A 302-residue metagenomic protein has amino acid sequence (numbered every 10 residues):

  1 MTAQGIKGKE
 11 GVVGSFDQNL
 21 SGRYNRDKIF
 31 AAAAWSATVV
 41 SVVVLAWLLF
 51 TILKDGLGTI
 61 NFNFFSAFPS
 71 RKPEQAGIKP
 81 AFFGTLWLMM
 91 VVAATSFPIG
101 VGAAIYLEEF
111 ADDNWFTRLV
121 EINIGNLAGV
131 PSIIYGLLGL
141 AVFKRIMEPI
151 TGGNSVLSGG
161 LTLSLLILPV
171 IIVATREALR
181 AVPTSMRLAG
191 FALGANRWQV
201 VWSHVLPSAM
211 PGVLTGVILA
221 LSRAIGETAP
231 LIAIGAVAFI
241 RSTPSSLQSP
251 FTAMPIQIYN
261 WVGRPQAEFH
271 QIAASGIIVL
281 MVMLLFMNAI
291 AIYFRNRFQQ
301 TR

Functional and structural regions predicted by a protein language model:
M1-T38, A291-R302: Transmembrane alpha-helical segments of polytopic membrane transport and secretion proteins
V43-Q75, F239-L247: Short membrane-interfacial helix/loop motifs at transmembrane-helix boundaries
P69-K72, A76, L231-M281: Interhelical loop and adjacent transmembrane-helix boundary motif in polytopic membrane transport permeases
A76-Y106, V217: Transmembrane alpha-helix signature in integral membrane proteins
V92-I124, L137, R145, A291-R297: Transmembrane-helix boundary motif in ABC transporter permease subunits
A93, A174-T175, V182, F191 (+1 more regions): Transmembrane alpha-helices
L107, R176-R180, T184, F191 (+2 more regions): C-terminal transmembrane helix and the adjacent membrane-cytosol boundary/short C-terminal tail of inner/organellar
G125-L165: Generic hydrophobic transmembrane alpha-helix motif, especially the helices
